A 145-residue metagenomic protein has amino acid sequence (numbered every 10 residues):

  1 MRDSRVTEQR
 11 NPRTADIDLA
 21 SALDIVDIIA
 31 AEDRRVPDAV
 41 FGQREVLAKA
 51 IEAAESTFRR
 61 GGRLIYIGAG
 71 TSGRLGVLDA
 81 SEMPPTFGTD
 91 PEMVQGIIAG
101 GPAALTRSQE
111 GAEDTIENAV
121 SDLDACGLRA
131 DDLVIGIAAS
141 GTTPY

Functional and structural regions predicted by a protein language model:
M1-A39: Cofactor-/ligand-binding subdomain signature composed of acidic, glycine-rich, tryptophan-containing flexible loops
I17-S21, V46, G111-N118: Short secondary-structure boundary/capping elements
D24, K49-A53, N118-D122, Y145: Well-ordered alpha-helical segments embedded in enzymatic catalytic cores
I28, E32-A39, Q43, A53 (+3 more regions): Change "in soluble alpha/beta enzymes" to "in soluble alpha/beta proteins
V36-E45, V134-T143: Short, glycine-rich nucleotide/cofactor-binding loops
I51-A104: Active-site cofactor/substrate anionic-group-binding motifs, chiefly glycine- and Lys/Arg-rich phosphate-binding loops
S72-L78, A130, I137-Y145: Short glycine/serine/threonine-rich phosphate/pyrophosphate-binding segments that cradle anionic phosphate groups
E82-V134: Glycine-rich oxoanion-binding loops at beta->alpha junctions
